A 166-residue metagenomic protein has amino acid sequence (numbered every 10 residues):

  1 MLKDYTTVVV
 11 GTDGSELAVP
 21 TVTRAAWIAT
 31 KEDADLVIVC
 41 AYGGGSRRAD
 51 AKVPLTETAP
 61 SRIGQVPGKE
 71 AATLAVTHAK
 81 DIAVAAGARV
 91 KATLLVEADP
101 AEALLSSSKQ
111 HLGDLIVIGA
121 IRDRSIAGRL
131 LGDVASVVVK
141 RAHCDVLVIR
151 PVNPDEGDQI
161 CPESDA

Functional and structural regions predicted by a protein language model:
M1-D4, H78-I116, N153-A166: Structural beta-alpha unit
L2-S61, A88-T93, D165-A166: Small/aliphatic-rich secondary-structure junction motif
R24, E70-A79, A103: Short, solvent-exposed amphipathic alpha-helices that sit in or adjacent to ligand/effector-binding or catalytic
C40, G119-I121, R150-P151: Short secondary-structure boundary segments
T58-L74: A short acidic, glycine-rich active-site loop that binds or catalyzes chemistry on phosphate/adenosine moieties
L115-V137, D155-Q159: Glycine-rich, Arg-bearing micro-motifs that act as flexible, cationic patches
C144-E156: Short, flexible loop segments at boundaries between secondary-structure elements
